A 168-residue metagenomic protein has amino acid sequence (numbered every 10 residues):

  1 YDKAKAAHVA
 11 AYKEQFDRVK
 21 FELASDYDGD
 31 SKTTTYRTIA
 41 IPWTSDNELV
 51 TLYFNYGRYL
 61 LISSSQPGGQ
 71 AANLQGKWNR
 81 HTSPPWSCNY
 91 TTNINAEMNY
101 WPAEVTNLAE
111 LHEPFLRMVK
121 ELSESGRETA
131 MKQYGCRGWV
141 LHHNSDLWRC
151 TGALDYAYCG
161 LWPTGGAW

Functional and structural regions predicted by a protein language model:
Y1-Y90, L108-T129: Acidic/polar, glycine-enriched structural segments that form the non-catalytic walls/loops of the carbohydrate-binding
P85-W168: Aromatic-rich carbohydrate-recognition surfaces in CAZymes
